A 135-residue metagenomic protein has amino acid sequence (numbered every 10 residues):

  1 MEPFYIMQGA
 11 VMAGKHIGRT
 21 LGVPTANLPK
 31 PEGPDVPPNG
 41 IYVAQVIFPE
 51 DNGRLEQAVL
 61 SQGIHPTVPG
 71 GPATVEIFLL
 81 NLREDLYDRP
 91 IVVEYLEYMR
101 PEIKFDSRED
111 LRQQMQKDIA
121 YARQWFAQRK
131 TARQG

Functional and structural regions predicted by a protein language model:
M1-G135: Phosphate/ribose-recognition catalytic cores of enzymes acting on nucleotide-derived substrates
